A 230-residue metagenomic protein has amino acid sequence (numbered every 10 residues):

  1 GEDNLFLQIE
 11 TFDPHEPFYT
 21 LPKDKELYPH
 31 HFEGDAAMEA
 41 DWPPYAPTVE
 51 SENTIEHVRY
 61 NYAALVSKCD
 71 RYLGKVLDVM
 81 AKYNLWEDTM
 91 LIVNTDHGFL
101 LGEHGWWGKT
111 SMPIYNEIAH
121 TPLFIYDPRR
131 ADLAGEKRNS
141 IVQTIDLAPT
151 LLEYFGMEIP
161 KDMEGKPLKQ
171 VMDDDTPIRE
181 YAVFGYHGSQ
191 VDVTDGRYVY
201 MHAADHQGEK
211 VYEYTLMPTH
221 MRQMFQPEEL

Functional and structural regions predicted by a protein language model:
G1-L230: Catalytic domains that recognize anionic headgroups
